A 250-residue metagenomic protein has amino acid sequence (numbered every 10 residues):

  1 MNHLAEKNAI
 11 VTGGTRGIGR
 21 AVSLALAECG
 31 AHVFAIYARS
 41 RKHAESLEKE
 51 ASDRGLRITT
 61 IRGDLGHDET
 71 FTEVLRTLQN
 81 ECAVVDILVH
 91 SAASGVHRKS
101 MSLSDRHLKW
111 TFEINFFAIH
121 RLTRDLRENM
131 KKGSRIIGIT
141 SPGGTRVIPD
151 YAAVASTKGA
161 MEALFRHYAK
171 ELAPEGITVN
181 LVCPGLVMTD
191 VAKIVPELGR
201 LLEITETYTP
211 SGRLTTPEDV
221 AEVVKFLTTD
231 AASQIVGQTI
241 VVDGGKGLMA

Functional and structural regions predicted by a protein language model:
N8, T15-G17: Conserved glycine-rich cofactor-binding loop
C29-S46: Conserved glycine-rich Rossmann-like NAD(P)H-binding loop of the short-chain dehydrogenase/reductase
T72, S94-K109, E128, D150-A153 (+1 more regions): Conserved mid-core segment of classical short-chain dehydrogenase/reductases
R76, N80, I114-S134, A169-K170 (+2 more regions): Amphipathic alpha-helical dimer-interface segment in Rossmann-like NAD(P)H-dependent oxidoreductases
S94, M101-H120, I137, V154 (+2 more regions): Catalytic Tyr-X3-Lys loop
T123, T157, F165: Active-site helix of classical SDR
R146, K225, V236-A250: Short C-terminal tail/terminal secondary-structure segment of NAD(P)H-dependent dehydrogenase/reductase domains
A173, T178, I235-G237: Short, small/polar-rich loop/turn modules that mediate ligand/substrate recognition or access, typified
